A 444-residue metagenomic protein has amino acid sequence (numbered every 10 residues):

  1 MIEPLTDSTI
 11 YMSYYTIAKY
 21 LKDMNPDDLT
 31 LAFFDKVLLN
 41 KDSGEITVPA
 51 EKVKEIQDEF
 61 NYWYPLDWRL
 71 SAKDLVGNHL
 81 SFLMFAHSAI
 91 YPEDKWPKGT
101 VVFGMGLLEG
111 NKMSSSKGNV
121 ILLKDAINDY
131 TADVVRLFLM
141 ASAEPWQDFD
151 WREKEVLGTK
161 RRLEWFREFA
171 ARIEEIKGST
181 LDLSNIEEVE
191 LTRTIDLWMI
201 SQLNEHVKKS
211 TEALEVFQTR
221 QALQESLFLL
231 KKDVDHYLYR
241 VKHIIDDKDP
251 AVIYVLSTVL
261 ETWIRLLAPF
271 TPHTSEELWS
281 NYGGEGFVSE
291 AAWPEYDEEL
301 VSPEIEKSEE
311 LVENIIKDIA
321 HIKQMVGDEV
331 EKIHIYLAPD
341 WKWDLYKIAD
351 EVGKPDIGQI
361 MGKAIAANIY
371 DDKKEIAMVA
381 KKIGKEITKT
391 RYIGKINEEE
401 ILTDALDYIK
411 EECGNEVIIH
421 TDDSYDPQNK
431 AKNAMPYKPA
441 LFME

Functional and structural regions predicted by a protein language model:
M1-E175, M199-I244, V255-R265: Structured secondary-structure scaffolds
D23-D58, L181-E190, G353-I396: Charged, glycine/proline-rich intrinsically disordered loops and linkers
N111-M113, D148-D150, K177-S179, L300 (+1 more regions): Short conserved micro-motifs at the rims of enzyme active sites and ligand-binding pockets
T131, Q218, T271, K354-I357 (+1 more regions): Short, solvent-exposed helix-helix connector turns and helix-capping sites enriched in acidic/polar residues
D150-V156, Y239-K242, A251-V252, W279-N281 (+2 more regions): Composition- and surface-driven signal marking solvent-exposed, interaction-prone regions in large proteins
V156-S179, R265-N281, I419, D423-M443: Structured, non-catalytic alpha/beta "coupling" segments that mediate domain-domain communication and provide generic
L157, G286-E444: C-terminal low-complexity, glycine/proline- and small-hydrophobic-enriched intrinsically disordered tails that act as
T180-T211, Q224, F228, D235-K317 (+1 more regions): Acidic, turn-prone loop/beta-hairpin segments
